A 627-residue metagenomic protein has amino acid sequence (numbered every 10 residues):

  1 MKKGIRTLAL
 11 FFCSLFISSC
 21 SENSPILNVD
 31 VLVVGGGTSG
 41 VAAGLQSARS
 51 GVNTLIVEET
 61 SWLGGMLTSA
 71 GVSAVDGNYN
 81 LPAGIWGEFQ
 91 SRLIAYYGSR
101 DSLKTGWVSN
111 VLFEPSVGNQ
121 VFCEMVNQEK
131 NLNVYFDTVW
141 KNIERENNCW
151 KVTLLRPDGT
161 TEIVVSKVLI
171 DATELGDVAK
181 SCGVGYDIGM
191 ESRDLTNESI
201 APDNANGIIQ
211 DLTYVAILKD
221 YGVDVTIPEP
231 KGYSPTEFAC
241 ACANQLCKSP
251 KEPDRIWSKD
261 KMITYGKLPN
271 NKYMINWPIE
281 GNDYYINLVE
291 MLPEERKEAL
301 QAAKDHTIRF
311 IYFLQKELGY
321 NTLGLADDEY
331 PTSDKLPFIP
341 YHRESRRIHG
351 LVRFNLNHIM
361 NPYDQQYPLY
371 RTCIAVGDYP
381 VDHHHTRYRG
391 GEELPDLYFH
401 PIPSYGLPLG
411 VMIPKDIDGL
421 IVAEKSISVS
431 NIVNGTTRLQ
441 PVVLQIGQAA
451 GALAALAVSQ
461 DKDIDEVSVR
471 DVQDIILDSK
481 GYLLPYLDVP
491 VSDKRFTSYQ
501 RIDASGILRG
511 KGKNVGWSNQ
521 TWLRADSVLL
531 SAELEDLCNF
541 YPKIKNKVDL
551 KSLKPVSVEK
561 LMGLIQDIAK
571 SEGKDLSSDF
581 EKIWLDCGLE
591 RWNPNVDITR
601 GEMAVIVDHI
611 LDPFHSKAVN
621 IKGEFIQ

Functional and structural regions predicted by a protein language model:
K2-L10: Sec-dependent signal peptide recognition, specifically the positively charged N-region followed immediately by
F12-I26: Bacterial Sec-dependent signal peptides at the C-terminal "C-region" and cleavage site
C20-E22, P157-V168, A172-I476, I606 (+1 more regions): Flavin (FAD/FMN)-binding glycine-rich loop and adjacent Rossmann-like elements that form
P25-G37: Beta1/beta-strand and adjacent pyrophosphate-binding region of the FAD-binding site in flavoprotein oxidoreductases
G40: N-terminal Rossmann-fold NAD(P) dinucleotide-binding loop
Q46, V52-N53, E58-N142, E146 (+2 more regions): Conserved N-terminal/central alpha/beta ligand/cofactor-binding core
E144-I163: Conserved beta-strand-loop-beta-strand element in the redox core of flavoprotein oxidoreductases
A504-Q627: Terminal recognition/anchoring or ligand-binding modules at protein termini
